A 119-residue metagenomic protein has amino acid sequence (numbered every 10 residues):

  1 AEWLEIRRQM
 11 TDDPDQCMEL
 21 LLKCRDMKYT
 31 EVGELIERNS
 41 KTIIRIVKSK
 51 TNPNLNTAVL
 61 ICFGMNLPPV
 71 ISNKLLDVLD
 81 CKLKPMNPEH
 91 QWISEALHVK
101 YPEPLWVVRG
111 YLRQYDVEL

Functional and structural regions predicted by a protein language model:
A1-K28, W106-L119: A short, Lys/Arg-rich alpha-helix, primarily the initiator
L22, G33, C62: The alpha-helix within a helix-turn-helix
K28-I36: Short alpha-helical "recognition helix" segments of helix-turn-helix
V32, I43-I44, S72: Helix-turn-helix DNA-binding helix
I36-P53, V78-D80: Recognition helix of helix-turn-helix/homeodomain-like DNA-binding domains that insert into the DNA major groove
K50-G64: Short, basic-rich loop-to-helix N-cap that marks the start of a DNA-contacting helix
N73-E103: Short, charged recognition helix plus adjacent turn of helix-turn-helix-like nucleic-acid-binding domains
